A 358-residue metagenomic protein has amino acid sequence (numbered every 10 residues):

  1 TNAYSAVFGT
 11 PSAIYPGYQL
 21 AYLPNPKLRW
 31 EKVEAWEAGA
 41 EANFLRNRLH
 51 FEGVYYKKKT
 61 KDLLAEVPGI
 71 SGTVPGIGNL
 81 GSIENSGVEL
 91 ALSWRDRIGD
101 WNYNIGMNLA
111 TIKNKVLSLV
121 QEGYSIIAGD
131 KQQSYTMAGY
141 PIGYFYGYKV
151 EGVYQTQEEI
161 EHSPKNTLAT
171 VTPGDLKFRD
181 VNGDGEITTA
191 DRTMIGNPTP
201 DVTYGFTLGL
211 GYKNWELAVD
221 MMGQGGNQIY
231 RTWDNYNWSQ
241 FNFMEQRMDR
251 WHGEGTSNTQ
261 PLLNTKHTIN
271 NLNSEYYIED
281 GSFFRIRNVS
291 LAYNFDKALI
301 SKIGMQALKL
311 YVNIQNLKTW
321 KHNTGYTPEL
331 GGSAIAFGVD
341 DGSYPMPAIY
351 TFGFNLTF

Functional and structural regions predicted by a protein language model:
T1-A138, G223, N273, Y277-F358: Extracellular/periplasmic, surface-exposed regions of secreted and cell-surface proteins
A13-A21, Y56-S82, K113-T199, T207 (+1 more regions): Surface-exposed, extracytoplasmic segments of Gram-negative outer-membrane nutrient-acquisition systems
D201-Y204, F295: Short alpha-helical segments and helix-capping/turn motifs at coil-helix boundaries
T203, L210, I286: Short, well-structured alpha-helical interface segments that form or flank functional binding sites
